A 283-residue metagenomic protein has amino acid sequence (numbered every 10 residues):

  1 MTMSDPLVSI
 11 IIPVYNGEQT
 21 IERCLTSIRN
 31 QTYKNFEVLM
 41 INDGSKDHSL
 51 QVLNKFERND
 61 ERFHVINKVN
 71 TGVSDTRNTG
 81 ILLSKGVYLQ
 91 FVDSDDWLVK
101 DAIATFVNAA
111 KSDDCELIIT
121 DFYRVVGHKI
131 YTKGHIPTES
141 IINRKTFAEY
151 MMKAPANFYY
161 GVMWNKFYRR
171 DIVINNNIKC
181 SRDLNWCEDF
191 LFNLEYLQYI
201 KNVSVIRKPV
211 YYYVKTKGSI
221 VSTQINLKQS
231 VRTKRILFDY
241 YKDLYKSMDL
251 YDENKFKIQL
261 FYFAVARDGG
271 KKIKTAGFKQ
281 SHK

Functional and structural regions predicted by a protein language model:
M1-R29: N-proximal low-complexity "stem/linker" segments adjacent to membrane-targeting elements
Q19-E22, D47-K55, R62, W97 (+1 more regions): Acidic helix N-cap motif at the loop->helix transition within catalytic regions of sugar-transfer enzymes
S27, N42-Q51, V69-T71: A conserved acidic beta->alpha catalytic loop
N35-G44, H64-V69, D93-S94: Short beta-strand/loop segment that forms part of the nucleotide-sugar
K68-S84: Glycine-rich, basic loop-to-helix element that forms the pyrophosphate-binding segment of sugar-nucleotide handling
V73, S94-V203, Y211-Q229, D249: Donor-binding/catalytic cores of nucleotide-activated saccharide and glycerol-phosphate transferases/polymerases
L89: Short aromatic/hydrophobic "clamp" motif used to bind/position activated sugar donors
V210-K283: C-terminal subregions of glycosyltransferases and related glycan-biosynthesis enzymes
